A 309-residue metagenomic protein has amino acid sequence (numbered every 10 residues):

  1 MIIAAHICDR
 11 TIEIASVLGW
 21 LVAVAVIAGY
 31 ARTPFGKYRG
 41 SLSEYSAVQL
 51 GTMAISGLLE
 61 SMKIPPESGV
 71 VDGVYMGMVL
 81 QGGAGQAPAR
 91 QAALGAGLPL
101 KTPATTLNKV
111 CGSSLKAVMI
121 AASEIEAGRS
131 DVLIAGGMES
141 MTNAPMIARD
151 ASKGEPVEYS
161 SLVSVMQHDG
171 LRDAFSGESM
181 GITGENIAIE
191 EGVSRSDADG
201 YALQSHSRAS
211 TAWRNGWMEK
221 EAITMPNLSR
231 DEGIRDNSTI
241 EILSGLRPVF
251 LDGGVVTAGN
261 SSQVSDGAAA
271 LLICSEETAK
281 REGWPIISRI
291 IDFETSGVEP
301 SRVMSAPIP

Functional and structural regions predicted by a protein language model:
V22-A84, P88-A96, L100-P103, T183-R195 (+4 more regions): Conserved active-site "lid/cap" helical segment
R32-T33, E44-M53, S61-I64, S196-R281 (+1 more regions): N-terminal extracellular/periplasmic Venus flytrap/periplasmic-binding protein-like
Y45, M78-D131, F175-M180, N237-Q263: Conserved catalytic cysteine-centered active-site region of acyl-thioester-dependent Claisen-condensing enzymes
S68-G77, P103-N108, L133-G137, D197-Q204 (+2 more regions): Beta-strand segments within the central parallel beta-sheet cores of soluble alpha/beta enzyme folds
L107-E139, I182, A188-W217, A270-E277: Active-site-proximal alpha-helical scaffold in enzymes
V132-N186: Flexible glycine-/small-residue-enriched beta->alpha junction loops that bind anionic phosphate/pyrophosphate groups
E276-P309: Glycine- and Gly-Pro-enriched alpha-helical subdomains that act as flexible, kink-prone "lid/hinge" or packing modules
